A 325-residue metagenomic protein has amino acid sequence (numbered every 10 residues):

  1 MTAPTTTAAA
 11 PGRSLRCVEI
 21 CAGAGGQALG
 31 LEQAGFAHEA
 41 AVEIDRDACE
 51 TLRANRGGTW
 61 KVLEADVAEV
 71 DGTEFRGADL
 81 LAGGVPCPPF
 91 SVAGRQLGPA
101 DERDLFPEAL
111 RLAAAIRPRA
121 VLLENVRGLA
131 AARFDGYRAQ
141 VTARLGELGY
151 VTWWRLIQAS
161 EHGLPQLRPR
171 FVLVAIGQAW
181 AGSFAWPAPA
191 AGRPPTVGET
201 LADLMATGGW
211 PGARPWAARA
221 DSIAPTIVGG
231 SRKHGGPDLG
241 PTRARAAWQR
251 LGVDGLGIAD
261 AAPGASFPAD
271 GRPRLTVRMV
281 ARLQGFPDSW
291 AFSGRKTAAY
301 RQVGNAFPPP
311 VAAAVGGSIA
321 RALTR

Functional and structural regions predicted by a protein language model:
I20-A24: Class I SAM-dependent methyltransferase "Motif I" SAM/SAH-binding loop
A37-E39: Short beta-strand element of Class I
V42-D45, E124-N125: Conserved acidic E/D residue at the C-terminus of a beta-strand in Rossmann-like folds
R46-E50: Short alpha-helix immediately C-terminal to the canonical SAM-binding loop
G58-D66: Conserved SAM-binding strand-loop segment of SAM-dependent methyltransferases
V70-L80, V85-Q249: Class I S-adenosyl-L-methionine
M205-R325: C-terminal target-recognition/interaction regions appended to catalytic cores
